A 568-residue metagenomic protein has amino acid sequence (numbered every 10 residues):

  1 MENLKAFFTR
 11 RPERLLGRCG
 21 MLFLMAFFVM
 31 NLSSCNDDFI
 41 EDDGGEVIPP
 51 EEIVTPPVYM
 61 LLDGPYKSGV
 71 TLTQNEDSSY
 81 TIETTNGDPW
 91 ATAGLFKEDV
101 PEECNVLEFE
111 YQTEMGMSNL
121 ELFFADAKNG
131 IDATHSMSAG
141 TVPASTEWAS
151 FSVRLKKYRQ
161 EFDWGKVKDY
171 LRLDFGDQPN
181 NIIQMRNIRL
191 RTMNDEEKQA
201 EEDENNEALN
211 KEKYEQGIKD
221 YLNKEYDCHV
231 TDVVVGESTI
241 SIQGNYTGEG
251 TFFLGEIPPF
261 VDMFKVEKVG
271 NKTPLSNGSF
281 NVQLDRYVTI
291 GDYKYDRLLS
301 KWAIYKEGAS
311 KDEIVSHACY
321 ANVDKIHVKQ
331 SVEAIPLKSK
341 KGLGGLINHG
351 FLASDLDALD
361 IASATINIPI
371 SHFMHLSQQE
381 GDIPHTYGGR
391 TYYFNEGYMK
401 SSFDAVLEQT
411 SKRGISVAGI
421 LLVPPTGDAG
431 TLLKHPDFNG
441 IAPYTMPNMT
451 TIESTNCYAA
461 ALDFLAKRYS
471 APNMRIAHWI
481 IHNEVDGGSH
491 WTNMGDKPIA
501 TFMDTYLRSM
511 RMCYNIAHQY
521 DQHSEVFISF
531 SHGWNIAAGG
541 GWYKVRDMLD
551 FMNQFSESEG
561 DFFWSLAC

Functional and structural regions predicted by a protein language model:
V29-V58, D195-N205: Bacterial Sec-dependent N-terminal signal peptides
G69-P89: Short carbohydrate-recognition loop motifs
E83-F162, P179-Q184, F253-V269: Extracellular ligand-binding interfaces
F109, S150-R189, R297-E307, L462: Extracellular beta-strand ligand-recognition surfaces/modules
V153, L171, R186-L190, I326 (+3 more regions): Extracellular beta-strand elements of beta-rich domains used for carbohydrate recognition/degradation or cell-matrix
E202-V235: Short, compositionally biased P/S/T/A/G/V-rich stretches that sit at domain boundaries
T239-S241, T251-F253, P258-V266, A303-Y305 (+4 more regions): N-terminal substrate-binding region of glycoside hydrolase catalytic domains
G350, F502-C568: Noncatalytic carbohydrate-binding groove/subsite architecture in carbohydrate-active enzymes
